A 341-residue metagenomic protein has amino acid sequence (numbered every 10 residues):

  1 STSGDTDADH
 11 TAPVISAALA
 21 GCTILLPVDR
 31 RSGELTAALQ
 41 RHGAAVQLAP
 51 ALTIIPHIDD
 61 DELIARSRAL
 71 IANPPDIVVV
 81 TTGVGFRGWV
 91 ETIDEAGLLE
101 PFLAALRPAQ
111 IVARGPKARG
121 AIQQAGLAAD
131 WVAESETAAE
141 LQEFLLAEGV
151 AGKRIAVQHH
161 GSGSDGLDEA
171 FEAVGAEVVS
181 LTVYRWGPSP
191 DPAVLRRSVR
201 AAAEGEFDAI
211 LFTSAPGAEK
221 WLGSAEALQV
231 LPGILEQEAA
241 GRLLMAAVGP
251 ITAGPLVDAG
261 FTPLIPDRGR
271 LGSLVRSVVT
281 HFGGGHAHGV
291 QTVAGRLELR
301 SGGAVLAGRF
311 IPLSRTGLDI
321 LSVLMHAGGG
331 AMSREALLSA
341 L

Functional and structural regions predicted by a protein language model:
S1-L306, R315: Conserved beta-alpha
F310-L341: Short amphipathic alpha-helical recognition elements used for nucleic-acid or partner binding across transcription
